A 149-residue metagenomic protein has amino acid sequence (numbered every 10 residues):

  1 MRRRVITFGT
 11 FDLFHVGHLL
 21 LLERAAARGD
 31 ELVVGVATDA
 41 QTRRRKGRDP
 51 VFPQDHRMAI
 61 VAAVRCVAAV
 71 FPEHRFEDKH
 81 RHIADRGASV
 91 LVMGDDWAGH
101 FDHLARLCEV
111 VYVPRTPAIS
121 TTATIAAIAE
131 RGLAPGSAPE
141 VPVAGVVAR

Functional and structural regions predicted by a protein language model:
M1-R149: Nucleotidyltransferase catalytic core that binds NTPs
